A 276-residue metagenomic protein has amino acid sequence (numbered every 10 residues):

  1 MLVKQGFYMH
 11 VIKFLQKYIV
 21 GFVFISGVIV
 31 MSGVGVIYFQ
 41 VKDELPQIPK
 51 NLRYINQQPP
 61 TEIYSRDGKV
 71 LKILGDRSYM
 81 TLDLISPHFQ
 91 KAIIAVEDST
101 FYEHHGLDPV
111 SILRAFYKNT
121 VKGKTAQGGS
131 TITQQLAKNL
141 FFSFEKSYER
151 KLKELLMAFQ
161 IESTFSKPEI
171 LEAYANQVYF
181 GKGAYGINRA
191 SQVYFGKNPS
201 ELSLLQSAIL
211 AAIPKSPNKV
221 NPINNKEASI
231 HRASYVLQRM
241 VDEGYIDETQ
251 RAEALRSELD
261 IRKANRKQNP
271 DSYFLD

Functional and structural regions predicted by a protein language model:
L2-D276: Juxtamembrane regions of bacterial inner-membrane/periplasmic proteins, predominantly the peptidoglycan biogenesis
